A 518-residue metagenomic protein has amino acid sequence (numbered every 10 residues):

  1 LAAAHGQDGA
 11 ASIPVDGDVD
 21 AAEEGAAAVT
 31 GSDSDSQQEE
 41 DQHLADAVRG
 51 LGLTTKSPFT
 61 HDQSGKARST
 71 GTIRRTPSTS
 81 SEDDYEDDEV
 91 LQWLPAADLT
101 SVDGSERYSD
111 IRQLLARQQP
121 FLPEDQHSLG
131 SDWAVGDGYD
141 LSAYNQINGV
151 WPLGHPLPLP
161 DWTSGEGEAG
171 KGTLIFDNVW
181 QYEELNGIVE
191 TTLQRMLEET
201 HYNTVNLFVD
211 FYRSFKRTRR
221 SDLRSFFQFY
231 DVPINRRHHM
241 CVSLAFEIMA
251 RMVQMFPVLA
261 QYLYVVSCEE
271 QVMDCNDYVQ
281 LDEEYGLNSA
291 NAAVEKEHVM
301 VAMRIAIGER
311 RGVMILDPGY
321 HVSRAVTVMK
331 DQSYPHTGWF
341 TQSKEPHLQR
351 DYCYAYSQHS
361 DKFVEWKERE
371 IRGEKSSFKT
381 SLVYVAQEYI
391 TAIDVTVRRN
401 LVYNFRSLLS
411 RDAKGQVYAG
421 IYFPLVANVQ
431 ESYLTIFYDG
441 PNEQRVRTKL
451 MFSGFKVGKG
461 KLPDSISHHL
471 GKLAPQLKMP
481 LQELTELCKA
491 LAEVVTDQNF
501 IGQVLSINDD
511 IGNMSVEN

Functional and structural regions predicted by a protein language model:
A3-A4, A10-S12, A26-A27, A45: Low-complexity, intrinsically disordered tandem-repeat tracts enriched in small residues
H5-Q7, Q37-Q38, Q42, H61-Q63: Low-complexity, intrinsically disordered or signal/transmembrane-proximal segments
V15-Q42, T79-L94, V102-D103, S131: Acidic, Ser/Thr-interspersed intrinsically disordered low-complexity regions
T54, S64-K66, T72-I73: Intrinsically disordered, low-complexity, serine/threonine- and charge-rich segments
T100, E106, Q119, D125-Q126 (+2 more regions): Secondary-structure boundary elements
K216-A292: Active-site neighborhood of thiol-dependent amide/isopeptide-bond enzymes
Y264-T435: His-Asp-centered catalytic microenvironments across diverse enzyme cores, prominently the transglutaminase-like
T380-N518: Extended, charged low-complexity segments that frequently continue into or abut oligomerization scaffolds
